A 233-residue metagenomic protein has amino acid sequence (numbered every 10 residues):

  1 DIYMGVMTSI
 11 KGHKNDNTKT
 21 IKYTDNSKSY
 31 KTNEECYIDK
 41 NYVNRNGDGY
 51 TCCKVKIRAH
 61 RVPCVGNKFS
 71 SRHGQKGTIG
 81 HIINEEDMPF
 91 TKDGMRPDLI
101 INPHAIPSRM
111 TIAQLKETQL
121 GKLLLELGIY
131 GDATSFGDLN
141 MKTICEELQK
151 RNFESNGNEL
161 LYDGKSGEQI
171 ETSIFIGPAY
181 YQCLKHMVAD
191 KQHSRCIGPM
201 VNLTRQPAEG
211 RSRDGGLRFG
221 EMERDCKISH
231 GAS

Functional and structural regions predicted by a protein language model:
D1-S233: Long insertion/accessory domains within large nucleic-acid-processing enzymes
